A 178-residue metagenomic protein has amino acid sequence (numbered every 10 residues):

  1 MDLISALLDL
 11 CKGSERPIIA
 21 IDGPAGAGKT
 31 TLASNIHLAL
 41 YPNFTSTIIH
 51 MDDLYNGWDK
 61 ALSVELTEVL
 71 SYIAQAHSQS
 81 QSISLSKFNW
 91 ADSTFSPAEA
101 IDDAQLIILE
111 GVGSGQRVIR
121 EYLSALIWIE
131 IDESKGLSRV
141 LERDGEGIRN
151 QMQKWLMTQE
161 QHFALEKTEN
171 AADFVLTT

Functional and structural regions predicted by a protein language model:
M1-I19: Extreme N-terminal, non-catalytic leader segments that precede Walker-type/kinase nucleotide-binding cores
G23: The Walker A (P-loop) glycine that initiates the GxxxxGKT/S ATP-binding motif of P-loop NTPases
G26: Walker A (P-loop) phosphate-binding loop of P-loop NTPases
K29: Conserved lysine of the Walker
L32: Hydrophobic positions on the alpha1 helix immediately C-terminal to the Walker A/P-loop
T47, D53-D102, L106-I107: Conserved nucleotide-sensing/catalytic segment adjacent to the nucleotide-binding pocket in NTP-handling enzymes
T94, E146-T178: Small-molecule kinase domains that catalyze NTP-dependent phosphoryl transfer to phosphate-bearing small molecules
S96-R143: ATP-dependent NMP and nucleoside kinases share a basic, alpha-helical "lid"
